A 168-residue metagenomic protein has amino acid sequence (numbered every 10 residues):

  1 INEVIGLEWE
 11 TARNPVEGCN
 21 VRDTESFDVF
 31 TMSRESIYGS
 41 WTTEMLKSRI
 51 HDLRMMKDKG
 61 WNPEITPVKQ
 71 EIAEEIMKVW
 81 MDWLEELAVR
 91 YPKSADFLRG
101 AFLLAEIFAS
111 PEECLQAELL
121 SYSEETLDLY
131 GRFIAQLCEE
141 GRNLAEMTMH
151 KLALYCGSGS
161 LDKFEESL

Functional and structural regions predicted by a protein language model:
I1, M45-D52, I76, L119 (+1 more regions): Short, structured motif recognition centered on aromatic/hydrophobic residues
I1-G39, E64-L120, Y155-E166: Short, flexible domain-boundary/linker segments around small modular repeats
A12-G18, D52, K59-K69, G141-K151: Short, tandemly repeated low-complexity microdomains enriched for cysteine and small residues
M32, M45, M55-M56, M77 (+2 more regions): Detector for methionine-enriched segments
A109-E146: C-terminal structured interaction module
R132-L168: Alpha-helical oligomerization segments
